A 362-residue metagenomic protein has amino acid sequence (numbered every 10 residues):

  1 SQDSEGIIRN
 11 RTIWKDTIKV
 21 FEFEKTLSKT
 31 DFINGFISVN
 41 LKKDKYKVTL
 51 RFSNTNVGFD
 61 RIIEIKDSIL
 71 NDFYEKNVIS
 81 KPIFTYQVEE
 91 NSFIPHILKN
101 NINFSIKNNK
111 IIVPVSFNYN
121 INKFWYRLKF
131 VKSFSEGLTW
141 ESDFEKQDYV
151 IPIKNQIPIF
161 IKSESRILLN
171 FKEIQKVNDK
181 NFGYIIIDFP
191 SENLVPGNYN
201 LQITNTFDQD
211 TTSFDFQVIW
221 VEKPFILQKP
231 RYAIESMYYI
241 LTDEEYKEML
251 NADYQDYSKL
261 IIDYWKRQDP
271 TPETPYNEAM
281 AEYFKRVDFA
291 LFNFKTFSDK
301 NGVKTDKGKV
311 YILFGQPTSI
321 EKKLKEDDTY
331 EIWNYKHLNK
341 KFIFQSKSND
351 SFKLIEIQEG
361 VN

Functional and structural regions predicted by a protein language model:
S1-N193, N205, Q209-V218: Intrinsically disordered, low-complexity terminal regions enriched in Ser/Thr/Pro/Gly and charged residues
R51, Q202, I332-N334: Residue-level detector of beta-strand face positions
S105-N108, Y119-W125, K132-T139, K146-P196 (+1 more regions): Residues within mature, well-folded domains
G197-T204: Extracytoplasmic/surface-exposed domains of secreted proteins that mediate cell-envelope carbohydrate/peptidoglycan
